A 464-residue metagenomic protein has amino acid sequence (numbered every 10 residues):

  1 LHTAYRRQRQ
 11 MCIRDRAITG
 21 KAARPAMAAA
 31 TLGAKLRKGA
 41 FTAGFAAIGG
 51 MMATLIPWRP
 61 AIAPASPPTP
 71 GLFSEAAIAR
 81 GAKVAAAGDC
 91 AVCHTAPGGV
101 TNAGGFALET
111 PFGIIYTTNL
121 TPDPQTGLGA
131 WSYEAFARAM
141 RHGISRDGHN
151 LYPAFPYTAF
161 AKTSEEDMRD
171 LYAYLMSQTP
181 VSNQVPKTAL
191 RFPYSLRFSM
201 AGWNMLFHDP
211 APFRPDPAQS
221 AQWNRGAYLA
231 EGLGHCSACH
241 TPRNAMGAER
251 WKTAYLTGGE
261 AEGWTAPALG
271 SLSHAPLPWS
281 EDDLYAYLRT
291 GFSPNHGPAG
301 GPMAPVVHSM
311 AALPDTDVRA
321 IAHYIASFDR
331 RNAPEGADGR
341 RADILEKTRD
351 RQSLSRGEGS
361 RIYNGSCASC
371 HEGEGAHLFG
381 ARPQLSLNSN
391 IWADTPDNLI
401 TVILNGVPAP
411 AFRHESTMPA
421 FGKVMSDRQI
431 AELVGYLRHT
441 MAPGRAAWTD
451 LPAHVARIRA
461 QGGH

Functional and structural regions predicted by a protein language model:
L1-D15: Single conserved hydrophobic/aromatic residue that forms the stacking wall/gate of nucleotide- or nucleobase-binding
C12, C90-C93, C236-C239, C367-C370: Short cysteine clusters
R14-G33: N-terminal Lys/Arg-rich, disordered targeting/topogenic segments
A28-I62: N-terminal type II signal-anchor transmembrane helix that functions as the membrane-insertion/stop-transfer segment
A61-P68, A96-I115, R146-A227, E231-G232 (+5 more regions): Flexible coil segments in periplasmic/lumen-exposed cytochrome c-class electron-transfer proteins
G71-A103, A107: Short extracytoplasmic
L128-I144, L277-S280: Aromatic- and charge-enriched surface segment that lines or borders ligand/interaction sites
S355-T401: C-terminal structural cap/anchor segments
